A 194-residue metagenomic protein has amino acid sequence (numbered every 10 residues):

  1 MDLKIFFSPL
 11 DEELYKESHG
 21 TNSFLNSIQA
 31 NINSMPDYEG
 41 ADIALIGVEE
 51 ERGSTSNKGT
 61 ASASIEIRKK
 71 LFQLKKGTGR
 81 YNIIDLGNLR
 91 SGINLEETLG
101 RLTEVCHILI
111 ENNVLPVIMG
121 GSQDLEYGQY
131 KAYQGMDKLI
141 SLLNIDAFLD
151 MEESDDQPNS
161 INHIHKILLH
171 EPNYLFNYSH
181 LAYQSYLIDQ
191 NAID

Functional and structural regions predicted by a protein language model:
D2-L45, E51-D194: Conserved alpha-helical scaffold segments that buttress catalytic/binding sites
